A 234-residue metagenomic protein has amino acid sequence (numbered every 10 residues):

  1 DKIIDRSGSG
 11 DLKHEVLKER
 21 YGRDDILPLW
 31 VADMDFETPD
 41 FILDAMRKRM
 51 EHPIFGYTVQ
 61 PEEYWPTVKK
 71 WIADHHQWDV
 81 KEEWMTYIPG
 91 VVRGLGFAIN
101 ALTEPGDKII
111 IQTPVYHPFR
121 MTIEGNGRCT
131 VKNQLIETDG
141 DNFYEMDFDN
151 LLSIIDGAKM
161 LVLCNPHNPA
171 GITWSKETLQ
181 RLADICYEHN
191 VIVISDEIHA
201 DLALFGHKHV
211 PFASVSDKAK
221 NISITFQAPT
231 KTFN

Functional and structural regions predicted by a protein language model:
K2-G90, F97: N-terminal small-domain helix-loop-helix segment of the aminotransferase-like
D79-M85, P105-K108, K220-S223: Short acidic capping loops at alpha-helix termini that bridge into adjacent secondary structure
A101-I123: Conserved PLP-anchoring active-site segment centered on the Schiff-base-forming lysine
T113, K132-E137: Short beta->alpha connector loops at strand-helix junctions that form conserved, small/polar/Pro-enriched
G125-V131: A short helix-loop-beta submotif of the ANL/AMP-binding
N126, E188-H189, A219: Helix C-cap/helix->beta junction micro-motif
I136-H207: Active-site phosphate-binding strand-loop segment of PLP-dependent enzymes
G206-T230: Conserved active-site segment immediately N-terminal to the catalytic lysine that forms the internal aldimine
